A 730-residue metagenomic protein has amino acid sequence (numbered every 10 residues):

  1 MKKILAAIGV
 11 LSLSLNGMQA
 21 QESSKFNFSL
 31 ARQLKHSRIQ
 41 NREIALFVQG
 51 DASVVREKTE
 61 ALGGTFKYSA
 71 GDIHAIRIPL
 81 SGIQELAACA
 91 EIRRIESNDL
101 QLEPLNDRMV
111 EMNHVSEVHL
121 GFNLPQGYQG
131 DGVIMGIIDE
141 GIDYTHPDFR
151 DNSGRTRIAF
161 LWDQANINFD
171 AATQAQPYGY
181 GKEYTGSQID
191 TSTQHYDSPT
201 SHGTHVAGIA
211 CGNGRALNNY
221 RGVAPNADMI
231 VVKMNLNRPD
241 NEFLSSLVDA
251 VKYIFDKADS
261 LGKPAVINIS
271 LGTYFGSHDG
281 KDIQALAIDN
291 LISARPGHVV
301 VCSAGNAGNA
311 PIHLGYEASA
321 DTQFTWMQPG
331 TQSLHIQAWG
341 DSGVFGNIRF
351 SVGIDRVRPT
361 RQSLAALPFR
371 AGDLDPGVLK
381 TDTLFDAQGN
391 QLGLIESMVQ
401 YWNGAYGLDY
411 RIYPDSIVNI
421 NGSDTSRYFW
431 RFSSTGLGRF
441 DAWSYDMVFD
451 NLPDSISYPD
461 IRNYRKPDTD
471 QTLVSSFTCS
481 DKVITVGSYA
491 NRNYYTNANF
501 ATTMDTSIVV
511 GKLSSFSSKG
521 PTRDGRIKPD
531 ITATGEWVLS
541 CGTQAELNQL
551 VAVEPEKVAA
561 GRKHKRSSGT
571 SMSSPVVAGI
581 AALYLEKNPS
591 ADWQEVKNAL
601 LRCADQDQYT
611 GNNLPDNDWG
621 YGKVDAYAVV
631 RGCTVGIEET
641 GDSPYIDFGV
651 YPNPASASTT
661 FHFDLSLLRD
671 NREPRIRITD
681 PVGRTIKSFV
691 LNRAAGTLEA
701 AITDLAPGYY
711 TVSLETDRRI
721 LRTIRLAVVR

Functional and structural regions predicted by a protein language model:
I4-Q126, I134, R238-P239: Autoinhibitory N-terminal propeptides
K35-H36, P264-T273, S277-G280, H298-N306 (+4 more regions): C-terminal subdomain of the subtilisin-like protease fold in secreted/lumenal serine endopeptidases
F122-S245, G262, G280, R295-V299 (+9 more regions): Subtilisin-like serine protease catalytic core
I142-T204, L261, V357-D454, V553-A560: Active-site core segment of subtilase-fold serine proteases
F149-R150, F275-A285, A307-P376, N463-S480 (+3 more regions): Active-site-adjacent substrate-recognition loops and nearby beta-strands within hydrolase catalytic domains
A207, N219, I230-N237, K252-A265 (+4 more regions): Hydrolase catalytic cores
V232-K233, V251-D279, S303-A304, F432-G436 (+1 more regions): Short acidic, glycine-rich surface-loop motifs adjacent to enzyme active sites
D642-Y651, S656-R730: C-terminal outer-membrane/trafficking sorting elements
